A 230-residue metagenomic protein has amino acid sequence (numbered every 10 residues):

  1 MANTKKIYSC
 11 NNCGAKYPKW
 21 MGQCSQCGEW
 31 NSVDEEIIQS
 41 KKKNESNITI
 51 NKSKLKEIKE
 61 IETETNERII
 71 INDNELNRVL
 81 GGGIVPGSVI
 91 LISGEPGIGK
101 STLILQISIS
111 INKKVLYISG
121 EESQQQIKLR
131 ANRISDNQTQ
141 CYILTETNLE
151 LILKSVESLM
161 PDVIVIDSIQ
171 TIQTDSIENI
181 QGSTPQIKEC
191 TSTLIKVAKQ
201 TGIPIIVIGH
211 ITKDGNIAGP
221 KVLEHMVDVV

Functional and structural regions predicted by a protein language model:
A2-K5, K16-S93, S110, K114: Detector for small/aliphatic-rich hydrophobic stretches
G22, V79, I127, D167 (+2 more regions): Residue-level signature of catalytic and energy-coupling elements of molecular machines, predominantly ATP/GTP-dependent
G87, E95-I98, Q106-T193: Conserved inter-motif catalytic segment of the P-loop NTP-binding fold
S101: Walker A/P-loop
I195-V230: Phosphate-binding/switch region of NTP-binding enzymes
